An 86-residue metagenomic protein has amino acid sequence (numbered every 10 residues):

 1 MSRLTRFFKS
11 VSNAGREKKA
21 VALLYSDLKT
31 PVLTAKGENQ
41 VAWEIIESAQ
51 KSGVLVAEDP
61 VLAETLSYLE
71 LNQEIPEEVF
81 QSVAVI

Functional and structural regions predicted by a protein language model:
M1-I86: Divalent-cation
